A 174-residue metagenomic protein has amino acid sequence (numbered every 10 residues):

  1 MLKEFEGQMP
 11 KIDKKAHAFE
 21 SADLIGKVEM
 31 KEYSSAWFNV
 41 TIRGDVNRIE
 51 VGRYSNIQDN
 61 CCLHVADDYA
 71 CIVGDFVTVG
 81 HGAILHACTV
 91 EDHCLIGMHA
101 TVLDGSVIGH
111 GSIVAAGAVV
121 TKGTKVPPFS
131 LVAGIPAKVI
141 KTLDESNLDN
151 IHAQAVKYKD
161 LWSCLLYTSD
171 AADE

Functional and structural regions predicted by a protein language model:
M1-K15: Extreme N-terminal tail/first-helix region
K14, F19-E20, I25-G26, K31-E32 (+16 more regions): Left-handed beta-helix
V65-D67, L143: Short beta->alpha connector loops at strand-helix junctions that form conserved, small/polar/Pro-enriched
F129-S130, K138-D149: Conserved beta-strand-loop-alpha-helix hinge in the C-terminal portion of ABC ATPase nucleotide-binding domains
A137, D173: Short, glycine/acidic-enriched loop or turn micro-motifs at the edges of active sites
H152-L166: A charged, well-structured terminal subsegment
Y167-A172: Conserved small/polar residues in nucleotide/adenosyl-binding loops
